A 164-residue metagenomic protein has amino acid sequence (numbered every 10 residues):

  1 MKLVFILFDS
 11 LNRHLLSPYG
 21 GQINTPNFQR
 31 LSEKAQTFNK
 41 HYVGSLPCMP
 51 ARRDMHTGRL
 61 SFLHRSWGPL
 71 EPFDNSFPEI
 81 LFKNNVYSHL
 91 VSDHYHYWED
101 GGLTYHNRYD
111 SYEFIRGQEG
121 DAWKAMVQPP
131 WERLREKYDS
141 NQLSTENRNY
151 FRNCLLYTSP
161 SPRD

Functional and structural regions predicted by a protein language model:
M1-Q36, S45: Active-site-proximal N-terminal segment of extracellular/periplasmic enzymes that hydrolyze or transfer
N12-L16, P47-R52, L63, L90 (+2 more regions): Short catalytic/ligand-binding loop motif for oxyanion handling, primarily in non-cytosolic enzymes, centered on
Y19, N24, Q36-L46, D54-I80: His/Cys-centered metal/cofactor-coordination and adjacent catalytic loops
H64, L81, S88, L103-Y105: Acidic/aromatic-lined carbohydrate-recognition and catalytic surfaces of CAZymes acting on diverse glycans
L70-H96: Long, well-ordered early-domain segments
Y105-L155: Core domains of carbohydrate- and sulfate-ester-processing enzymes
Y157-D164: Conserved small/polar residues in nucleotide/adenosyl-binding loops
